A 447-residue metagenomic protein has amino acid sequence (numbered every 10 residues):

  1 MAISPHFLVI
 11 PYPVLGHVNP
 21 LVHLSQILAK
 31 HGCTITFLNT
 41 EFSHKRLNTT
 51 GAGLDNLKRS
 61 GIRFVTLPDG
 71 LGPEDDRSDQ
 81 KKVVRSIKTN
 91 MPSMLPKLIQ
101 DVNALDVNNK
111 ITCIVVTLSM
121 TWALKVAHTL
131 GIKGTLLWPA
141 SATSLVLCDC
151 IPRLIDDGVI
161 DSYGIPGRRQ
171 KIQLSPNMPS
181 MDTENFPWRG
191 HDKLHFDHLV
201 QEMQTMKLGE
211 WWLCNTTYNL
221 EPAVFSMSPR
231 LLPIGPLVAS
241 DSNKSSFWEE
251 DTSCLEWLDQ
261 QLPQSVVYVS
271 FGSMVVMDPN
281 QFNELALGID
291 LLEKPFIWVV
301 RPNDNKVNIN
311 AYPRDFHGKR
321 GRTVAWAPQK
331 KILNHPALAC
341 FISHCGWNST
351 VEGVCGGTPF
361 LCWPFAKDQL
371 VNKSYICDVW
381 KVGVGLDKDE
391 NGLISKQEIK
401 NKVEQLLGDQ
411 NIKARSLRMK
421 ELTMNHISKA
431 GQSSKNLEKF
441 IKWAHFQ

Functional and structural regions predicted by a protein language model:
M1-V266, S270-Q447: Glycosyltransferase specificity loop/lid
